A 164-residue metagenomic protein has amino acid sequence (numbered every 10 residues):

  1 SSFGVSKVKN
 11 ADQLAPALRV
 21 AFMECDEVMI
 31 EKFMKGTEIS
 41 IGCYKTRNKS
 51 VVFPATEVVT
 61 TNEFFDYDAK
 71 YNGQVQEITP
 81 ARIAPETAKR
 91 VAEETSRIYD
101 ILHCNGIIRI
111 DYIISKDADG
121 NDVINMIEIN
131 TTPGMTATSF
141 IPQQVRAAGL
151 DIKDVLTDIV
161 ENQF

Functional and structural regions predicted by a protein language model:
S1, Q76-T79, A137-I141: Short small-residue beta-strand/loop micro-motif enriched in glycine and branched aliphatics
S1-K9, A17: Phosphate/diphosphate-binding glycine-rich loops and adjacent basic-rich segments that engage nucleotide
S6, E38, T136: Gly/Ser/Thr-rich beta-alpha loop segments that engage phosphate groups in nucleotides
S6-N10, C43-T46, S115, I127 (+1 more regions): Short beta-strand-to-turn element immediately C-terminal to the catalytic PLP-Schiff-base lysine in fold type I
V8, T46, E77, T138 (+1 more regions): Short, electropositive, low-hydrophobicity segments enriched in small/polar residues
N10-A11, G134: Short beta->alpha junction loops/turns
A11-E93, D122-N125: Phosphate-binding site of ATP-dependent enzymes
P85-F164: ATP-dependent carboxylate activation and anion-phosphoryl transfer catalytic cores that bind Mg-ATP to form
